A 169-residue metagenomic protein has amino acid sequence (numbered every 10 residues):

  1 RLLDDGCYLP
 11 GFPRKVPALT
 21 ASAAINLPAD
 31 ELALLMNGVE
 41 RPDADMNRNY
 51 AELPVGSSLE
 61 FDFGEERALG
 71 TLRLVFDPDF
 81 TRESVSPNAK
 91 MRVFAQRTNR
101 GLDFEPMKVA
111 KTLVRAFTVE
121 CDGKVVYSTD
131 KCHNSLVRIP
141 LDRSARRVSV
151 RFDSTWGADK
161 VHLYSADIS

Functional and structural regions predicted by a protein language model:
R1-L69, V75-L113, A158, D167: Disordered, acidic Ser/Thr/Pro-rich linker "stalks" and the adjacent N-terminal cap of the next globular domain
P78, G123-V125, W156: Solvent-exposed strand-loop boundary residues in beta-sheet-rich modules
F117-V119: Short beta-strand elements bearing conserved aromatic residues within extracellular beta-rich modules
V125-L141: Extracellular carbohydrate recognition and processing domains and analogous Trp-centered ligand-binding platforms
R147-S149: Short, conserved beta-strand segments of beta-strand-rich sandwich/propeller modules, principally
R151-D159: Short beta-strand-plus-loop segments that form exposed binding edges in beta-rich domains
